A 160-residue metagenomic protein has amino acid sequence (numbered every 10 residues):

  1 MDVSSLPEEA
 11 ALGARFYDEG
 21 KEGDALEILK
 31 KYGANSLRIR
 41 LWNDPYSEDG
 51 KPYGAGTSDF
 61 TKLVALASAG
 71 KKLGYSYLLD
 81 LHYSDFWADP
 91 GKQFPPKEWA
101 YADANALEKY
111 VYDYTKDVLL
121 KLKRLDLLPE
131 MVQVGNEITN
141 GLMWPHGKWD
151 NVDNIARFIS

Functional and structural regions predicted by a protein language model:
M1, L29, D80, V132: Conserved, mostly hydrophobic/aromatic
M1-I28: Boundary/entry segment of secreted carbohydrate-active catalytic domains
V3-L6, W42-D44, H82-F86, V134-T139: Active-site beta-loop-alpha junctions enriched in small/polar residues
E9-A11, S47-D49, G141-M143: A short acidic, helix-capping loop that chelates divalent metal ions and anchors anionic groups
E19-D44, L78: Catalytic domains of carbohydrate-active enzymes, especially glycoside hydrolases
D24-G33, T61, A65-S76, L120-L128: Acidic (Asp/Glu)-rich catalytic clusters
I39-T57: Glycine-rich, proline-tolerant flexible connector loops at the mouths of alpha/beta enzymes
P52-Y53, S58-V64, A88-S160: Active-site cleft segment of glycoside hydrolase catalytic domains centered on the general acid/base Glu
